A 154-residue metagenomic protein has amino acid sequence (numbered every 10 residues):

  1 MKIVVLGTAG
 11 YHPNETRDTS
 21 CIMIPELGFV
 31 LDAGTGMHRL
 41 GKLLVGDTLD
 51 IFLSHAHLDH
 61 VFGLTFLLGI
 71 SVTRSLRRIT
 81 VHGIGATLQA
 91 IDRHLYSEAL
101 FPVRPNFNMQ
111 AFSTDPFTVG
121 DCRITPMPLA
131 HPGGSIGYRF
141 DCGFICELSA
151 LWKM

Functional and structural regions predicted by a protein language model:
M1-E147, M154: Binuclear metal-dependent hydrolase catalytic cores
